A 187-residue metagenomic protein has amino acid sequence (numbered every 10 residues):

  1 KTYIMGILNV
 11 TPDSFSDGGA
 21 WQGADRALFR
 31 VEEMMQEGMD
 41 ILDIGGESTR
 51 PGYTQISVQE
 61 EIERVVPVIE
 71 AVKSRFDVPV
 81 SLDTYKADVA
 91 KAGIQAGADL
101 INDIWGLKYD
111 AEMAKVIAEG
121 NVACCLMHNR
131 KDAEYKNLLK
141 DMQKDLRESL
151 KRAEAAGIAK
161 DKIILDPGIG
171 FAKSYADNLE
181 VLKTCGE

Functional and structural regions predicted by a protein language model:
K1-P12, K151-I158: N-terminal amphipathic alpha-helix/helix-capping segment at the start of soluble metabolic enzymes
L8, M34, G38, L42 (+4 more regions): Conserved, mostly hydrophobic/aromatic
V10-F29, T54, P79-S81, A133-K140: Active-site mouth loops of central-metabolism enzymes
S14-S16, D40-P67, I169, K173-Y175: Glycine-rich, proline-tolerant flexible connector loops at the mouths of alpha/beta enzymes
M35-Q36, I94-Q95, M113-N121, G157: Acidic (Asp/Glu)-rich catalytic clusters
T54-A87, K91, I117-C125, K144 (+1 more regions): Alpha-helix-loop-beta-strand connector modules within alpha/beta enzyme cores
F76-Y85, D99-D110, L139-M142: Catalytic beta/alpha-barrel core
Y135-E187: Catalytic alpha/beta core domains of metabolic enzymes, predominantly
